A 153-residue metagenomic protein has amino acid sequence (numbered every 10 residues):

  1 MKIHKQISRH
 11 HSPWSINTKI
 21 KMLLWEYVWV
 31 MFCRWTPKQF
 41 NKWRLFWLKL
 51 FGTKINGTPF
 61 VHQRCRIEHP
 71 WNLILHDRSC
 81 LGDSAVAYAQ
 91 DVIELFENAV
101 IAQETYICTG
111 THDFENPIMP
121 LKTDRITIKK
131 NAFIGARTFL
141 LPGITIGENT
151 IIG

Functional and structural regions predicted by a protein language model:
M1-G57: Terminal amphipathic alpha-helical/low-complexity segments used for targeting or macromolecular assembly
K2-W14, K19, L50, I118-L141: C-terminal segments of enzyme domains that contribute to small-molecule binding surfaces
V28-V30, F40-N41, F60-H62, L81-G82 (+1 more regions): A short, structure-level motif marking secondary-structure boundaries and short turns
K38, K42, F46, L50 (+3 more regions): Residues at secondary-structure transition points
G57, H62-Q63, E68-H69, H76-D77 (+11 more regions): Left-handed beta-helix
T111-D113, P117-M119, I144: Conserved catalytic-core motifs of eukaryotic protein kinase domains, centered on the activation segment
